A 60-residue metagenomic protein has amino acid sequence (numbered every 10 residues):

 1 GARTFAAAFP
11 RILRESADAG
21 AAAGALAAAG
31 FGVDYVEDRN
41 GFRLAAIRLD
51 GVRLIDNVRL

Functional and structural regions predicted by a protein language model:
G1-V33: Glycine-rich, Lys/Arg-enriched anion-binding loops that position phosphate/diphosphate groups for phosphoryl
A25-L60: Phosphate/ribose-recognition catalytic cores of enzymes acting on nucleotide-derived substrates
